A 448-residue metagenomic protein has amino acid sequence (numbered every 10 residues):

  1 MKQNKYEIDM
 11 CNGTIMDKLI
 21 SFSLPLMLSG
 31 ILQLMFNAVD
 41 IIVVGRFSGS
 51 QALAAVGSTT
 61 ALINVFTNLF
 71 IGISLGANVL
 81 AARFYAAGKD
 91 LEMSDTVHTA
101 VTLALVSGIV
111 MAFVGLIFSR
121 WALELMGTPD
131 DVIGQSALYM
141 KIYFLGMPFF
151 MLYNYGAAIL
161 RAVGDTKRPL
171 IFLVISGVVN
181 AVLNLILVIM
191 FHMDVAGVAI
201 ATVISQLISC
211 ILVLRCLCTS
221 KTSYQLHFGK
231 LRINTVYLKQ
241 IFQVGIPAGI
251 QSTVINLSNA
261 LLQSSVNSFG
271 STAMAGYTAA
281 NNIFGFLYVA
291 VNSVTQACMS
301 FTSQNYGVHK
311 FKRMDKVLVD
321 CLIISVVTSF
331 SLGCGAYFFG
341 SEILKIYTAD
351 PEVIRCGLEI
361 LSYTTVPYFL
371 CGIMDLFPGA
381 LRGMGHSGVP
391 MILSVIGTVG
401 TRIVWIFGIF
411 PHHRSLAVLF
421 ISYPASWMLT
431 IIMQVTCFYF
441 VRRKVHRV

Functional and structural regions predicted by a protein language model:
M1-S23, A81-G146, M190-I246, T302-P367 (+1 more regions): Short alpha-helical transmembrane segments in multi-pass integral membrane proteins
N12, M16-M35, V39, L62-L69 (+8 more regions): Residue-level signal for short hydrophobic patches within transmembrane helices of multi-pass membrane transporters
S21-D40, I142, S176, S205-S209 (+3 more regions): Transmembrane helical elements of multi-pass membrane transporters/channels
F22, L26-L34, I71, L103-A112 (+8 more regions): Hydrophobic alpha-helical transmembrane segments in multi-pass membrane proteins
M35-A54, L123-D130, I186-M193, T253-F286 (+3 more regions): Helix-terminus/linker motif at the lipid-water interface of multi-pass membrane proteins
L53-F113, F150-P169, G276-C334, F338-G340 (+2 more regions): Small-residue-rich hydrophobic transmembrane alpha-helices
V65-N68, N180-L185, C210-L214, F286-V289 (+3 more regions): Hydrophobic transmembrane alpha-helices of multi-pass small-molecule transporters
S74, Y143-R161, P169-N180, V198-V213 (+4 more regions): Short runs within selected transmembrane alpha-helices of multi-pass transporters and secretion channels
